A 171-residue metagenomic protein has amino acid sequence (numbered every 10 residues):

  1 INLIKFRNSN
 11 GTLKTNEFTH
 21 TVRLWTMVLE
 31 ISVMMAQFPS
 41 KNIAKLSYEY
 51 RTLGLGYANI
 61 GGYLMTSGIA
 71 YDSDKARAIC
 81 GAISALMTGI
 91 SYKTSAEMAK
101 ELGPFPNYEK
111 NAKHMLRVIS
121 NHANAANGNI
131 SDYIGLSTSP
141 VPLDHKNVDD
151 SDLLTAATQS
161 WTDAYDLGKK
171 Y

Functional and structural regions predicted by a protein language model:
I1-G68: Function-dense linear segments that define catalytic or interfacial modules in macromolecule-processing proteins
I1-L13, C80, P142-D152: Charged, low-complexity surface segments at secondary-structure and domain boundaries
E17-W25, K45-N59, D72-S91, V118 (+1 more regions): Secondary-structure capping and boundary motifs in well-ordered enzyme cores
L29-M34, K100, P104, M115-Y171: Catalytic alpha/beta core of large soluble enzyme barrels
G56-I134: Extended, well-ordered alpha-helical scaffold/bundle regions in very large, multi-domain proteins
